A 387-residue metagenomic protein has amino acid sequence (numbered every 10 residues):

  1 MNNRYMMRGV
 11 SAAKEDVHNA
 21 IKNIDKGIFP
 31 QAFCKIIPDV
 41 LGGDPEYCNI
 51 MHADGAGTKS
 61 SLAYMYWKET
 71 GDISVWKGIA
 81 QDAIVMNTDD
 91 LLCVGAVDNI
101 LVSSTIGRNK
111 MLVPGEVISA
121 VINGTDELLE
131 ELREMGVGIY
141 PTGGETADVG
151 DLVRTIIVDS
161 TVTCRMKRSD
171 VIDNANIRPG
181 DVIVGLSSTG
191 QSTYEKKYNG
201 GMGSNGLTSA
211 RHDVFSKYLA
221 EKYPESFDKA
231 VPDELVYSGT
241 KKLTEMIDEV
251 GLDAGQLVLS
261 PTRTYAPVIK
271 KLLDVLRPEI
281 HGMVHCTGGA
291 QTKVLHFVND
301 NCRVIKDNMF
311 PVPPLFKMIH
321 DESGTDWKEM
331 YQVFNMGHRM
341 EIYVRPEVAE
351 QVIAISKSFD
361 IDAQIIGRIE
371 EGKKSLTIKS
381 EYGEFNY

Functional and structural regions predicted by a protein language model:
M1-Y387: Helix-biased detector of long, well-ordered alpha-helical tracts
